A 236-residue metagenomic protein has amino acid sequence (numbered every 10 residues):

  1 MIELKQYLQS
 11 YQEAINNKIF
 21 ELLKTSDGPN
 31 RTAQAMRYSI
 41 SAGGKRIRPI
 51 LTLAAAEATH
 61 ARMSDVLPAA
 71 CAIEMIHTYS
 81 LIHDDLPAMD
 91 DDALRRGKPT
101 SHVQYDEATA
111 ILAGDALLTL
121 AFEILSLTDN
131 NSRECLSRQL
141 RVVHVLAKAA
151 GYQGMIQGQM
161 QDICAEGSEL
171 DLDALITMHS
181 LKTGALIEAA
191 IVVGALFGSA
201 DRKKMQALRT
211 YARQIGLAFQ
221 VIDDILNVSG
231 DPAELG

Functional and structural regions predicted by a protein language model:
M1-L23: N-terminal amphipathic/basic leader segments beginning at the initiator methionine
E13, F20-L23, D27-G236: Mg2+-dependent prenyl diphosphate-binding active-site environment of isoprenoid biosynthetic enzymes
